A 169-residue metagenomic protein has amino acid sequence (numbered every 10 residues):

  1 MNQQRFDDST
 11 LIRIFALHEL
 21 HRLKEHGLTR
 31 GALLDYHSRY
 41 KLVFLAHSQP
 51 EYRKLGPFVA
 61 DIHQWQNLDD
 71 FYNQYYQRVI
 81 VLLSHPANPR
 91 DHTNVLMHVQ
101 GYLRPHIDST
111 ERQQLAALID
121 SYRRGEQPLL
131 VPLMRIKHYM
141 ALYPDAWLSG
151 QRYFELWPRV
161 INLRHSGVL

Functional and structural regions predicted by a protein language model:
N2-L169: Acidic, Ser/Pro/Thr-rich low-complexity regulatory regions and the short amphipathic helical interaction modules they
